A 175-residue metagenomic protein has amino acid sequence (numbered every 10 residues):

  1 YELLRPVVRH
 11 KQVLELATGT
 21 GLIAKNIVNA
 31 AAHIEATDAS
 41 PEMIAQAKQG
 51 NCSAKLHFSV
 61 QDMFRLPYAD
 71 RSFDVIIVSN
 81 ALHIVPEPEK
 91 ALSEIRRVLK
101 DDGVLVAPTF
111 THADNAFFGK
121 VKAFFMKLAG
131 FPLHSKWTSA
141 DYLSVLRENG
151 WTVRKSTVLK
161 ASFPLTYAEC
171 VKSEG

Functional and structural regions predicted by a protein language model:
Y1-K11: Conserved alpha-helix/loop element of class I SAM-dependent methyltransferases that forms part of the SAM/SAH-binding
L14-R65: Class I SAM-dependent methyltransferase SAM/SAH-binding core
F64-V75: A short acidic, Gly/Pro-enriched loop at the edge of an enzyme's catalytic core that lines a small-molecule cofactor
V75-E87: A short SAM/SAH-binding and catalytic strip from SAM-dependent methyltransferases
E89-D101: A short glycine-rich, Lys/Arg-flanked "PGG" loop and its adjoining helix->strand segment in the class I
V104-A129: Conserved class I S-adenosyl-L-methionine
H134-N149: Short alpha-helix
N149-W151, K155-G175: Core SAM-dependent methyltransferase catalytic element
